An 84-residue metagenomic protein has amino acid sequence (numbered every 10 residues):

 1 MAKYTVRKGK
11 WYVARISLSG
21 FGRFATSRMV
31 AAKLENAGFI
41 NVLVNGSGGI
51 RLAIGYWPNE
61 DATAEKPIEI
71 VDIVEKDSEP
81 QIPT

Functional and structural regions predicted by a protein language model:
M1-Y12: An N-terminal amphipathic alpha-helical segment
V6-K8, N45-G48: Short, ordered beta-strand-loop transition motifs
G9-W11, A32, I50: A general secondary-structure signal for short beta-strands and their flanking turns/coil in non-transmembrane regions
V13, N41, L52-I54: Ordered hydrophobic segments in well-structured contexts
S17-T26: Short, surface-exposed ligand-recognition loops at beta-strand->loop->(often short) alpha-helix junctions that present
A31-L43: A SAM-dependent methyltransferase catalytic signature shared across enzymes that methylate proteins
G48-P80: Core SAM-dependent methyltransferase catalytic element
P83-T84: Intrinsically disordered, highly charged
